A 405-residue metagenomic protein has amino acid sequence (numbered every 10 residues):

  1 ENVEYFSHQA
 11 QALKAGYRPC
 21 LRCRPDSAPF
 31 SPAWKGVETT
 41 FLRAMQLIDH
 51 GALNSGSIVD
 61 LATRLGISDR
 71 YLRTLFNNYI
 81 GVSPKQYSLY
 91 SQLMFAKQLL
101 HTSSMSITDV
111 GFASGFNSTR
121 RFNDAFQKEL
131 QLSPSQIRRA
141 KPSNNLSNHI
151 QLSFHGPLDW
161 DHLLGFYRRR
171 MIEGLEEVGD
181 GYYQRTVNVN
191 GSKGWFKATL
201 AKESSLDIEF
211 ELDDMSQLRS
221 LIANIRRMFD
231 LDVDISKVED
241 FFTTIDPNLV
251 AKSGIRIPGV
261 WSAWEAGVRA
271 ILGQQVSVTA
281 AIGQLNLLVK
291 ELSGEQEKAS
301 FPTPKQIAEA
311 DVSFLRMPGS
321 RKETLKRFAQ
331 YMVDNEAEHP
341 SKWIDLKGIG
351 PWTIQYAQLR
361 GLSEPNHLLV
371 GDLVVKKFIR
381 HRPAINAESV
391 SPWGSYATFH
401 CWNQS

Functional and structural regions predicted by a protein language model:
N2-S405: HhH-family (HhH-GPD) DNA N-glycosylase catalytic core used in base-excision repair
